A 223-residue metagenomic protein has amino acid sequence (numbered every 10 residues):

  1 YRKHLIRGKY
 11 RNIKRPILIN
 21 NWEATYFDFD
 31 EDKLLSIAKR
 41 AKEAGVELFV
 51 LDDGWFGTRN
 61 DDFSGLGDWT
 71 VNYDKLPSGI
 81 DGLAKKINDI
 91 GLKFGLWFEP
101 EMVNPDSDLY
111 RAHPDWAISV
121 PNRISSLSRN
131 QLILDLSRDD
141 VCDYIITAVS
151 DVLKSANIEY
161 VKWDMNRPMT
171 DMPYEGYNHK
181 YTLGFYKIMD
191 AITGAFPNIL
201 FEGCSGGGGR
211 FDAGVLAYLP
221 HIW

Functional and structural regions predicted by a protein language model:
Y1-I6: Beta-strand-rich recognition/accessory modules
Y10-T147, Y160: Aromatic-lined carbohydrate-binding/catalytic grooves of carbohydrate-active enzymes
N72-G79, K85-D89, Y110-W223: Active-site neighborhood of glycoside hydrolase catalytic domains
